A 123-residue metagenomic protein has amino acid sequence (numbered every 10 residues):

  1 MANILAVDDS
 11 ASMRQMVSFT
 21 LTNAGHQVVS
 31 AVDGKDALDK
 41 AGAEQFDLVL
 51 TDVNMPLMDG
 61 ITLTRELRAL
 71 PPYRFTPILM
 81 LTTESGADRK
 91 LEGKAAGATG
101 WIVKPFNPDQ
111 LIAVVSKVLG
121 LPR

Functional and structural regions predicted by a protein language model:
Q15-N23: Charged docking surfaces used in two-component/phosphorelay signaling
S30-L48, L91: Acidic, metal-coordinating helix/loop segments flanking the phosphotransfer/catalytic sites of two-component signaling
Q45-D47, P72-P77: His-Asp phosphorelay/catalytic-motif detector in bacterial-type signaling
D52, T82: Active-site residues of response regulator receiver
M55: Receiver (REC) domain active-site loop signature in two-component systems and cognate sites in sensor histidine kinases
T99: Short, glycine/charged-rich "phosphate-handling" switch motifs in NTP-dependent and phosphotransfer domains
F106-V115: C-terminal output helix
